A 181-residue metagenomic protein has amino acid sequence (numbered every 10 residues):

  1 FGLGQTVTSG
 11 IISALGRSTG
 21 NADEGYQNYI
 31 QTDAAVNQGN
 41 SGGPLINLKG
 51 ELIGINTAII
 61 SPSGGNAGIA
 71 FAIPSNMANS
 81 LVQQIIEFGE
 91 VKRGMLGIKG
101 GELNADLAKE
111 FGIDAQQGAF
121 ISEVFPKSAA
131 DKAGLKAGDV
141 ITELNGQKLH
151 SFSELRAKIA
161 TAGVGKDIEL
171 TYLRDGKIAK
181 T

Functional and structural regions predicted by a protein language model:
F1-A133, E143-D167, L173-I178: Serine-dependent protease modules
G138: Conserved catalytic motifs of ABC-family nucleotide-binding domains
